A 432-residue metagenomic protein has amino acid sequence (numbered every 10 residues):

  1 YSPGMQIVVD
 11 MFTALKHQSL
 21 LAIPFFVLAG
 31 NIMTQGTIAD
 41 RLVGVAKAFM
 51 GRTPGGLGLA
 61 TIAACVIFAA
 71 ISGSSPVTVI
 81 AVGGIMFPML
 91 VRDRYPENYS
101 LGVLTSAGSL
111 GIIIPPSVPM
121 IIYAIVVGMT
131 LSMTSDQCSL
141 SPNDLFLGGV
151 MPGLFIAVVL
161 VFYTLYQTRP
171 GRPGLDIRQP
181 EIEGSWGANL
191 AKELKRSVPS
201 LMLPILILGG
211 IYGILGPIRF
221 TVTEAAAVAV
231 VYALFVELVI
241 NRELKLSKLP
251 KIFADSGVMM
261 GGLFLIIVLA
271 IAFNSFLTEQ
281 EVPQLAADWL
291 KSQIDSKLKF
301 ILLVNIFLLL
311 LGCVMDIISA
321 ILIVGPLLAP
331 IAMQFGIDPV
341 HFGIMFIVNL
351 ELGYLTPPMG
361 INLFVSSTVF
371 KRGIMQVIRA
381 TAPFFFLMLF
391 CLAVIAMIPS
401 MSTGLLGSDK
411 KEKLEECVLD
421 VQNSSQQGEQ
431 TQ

Functional and structural regions predicted by a protein language model:
Y1-V91, P250-F335: Membrane-embedded alpha-helical segments and adjacent helix-loop junctions characteristic of multi-pass solute
Q18-F26, L57, T61, C65 (+11 more regions): Hydrophobic alpha-helical transmembrane segments in multi-pass membrane proteins
Q18-S19, M151-F155, V222-V230, W289-S292 (+2 more regions): Structural signature of hydrophobic alpha-helical transmembrane segments
I23, G55-A70, D93-I114, M120 (+3 more regions): Alpha-helical transmembrane segments of multi-pass membrane proteins
Q35, G51-R52, R94, S139 (+7 more regions): Helix-loop interface residues and adjacent transmembrane-helix termini in multi-pass membrane transporters, primarily
A81, L104-T105, V369: Small-residue-rich transmembrane alpha-helices and their cytosolic helix-loop interfaces in multi-pass secondary
G102-S106, L147-M151, A227, V258-L265 (+4 more regions): Internal alpha-helical transmembrane segments of multi-pass membrane proteins, especially GPCRs
V126, T130-M259, F364-F390, S400-T431: Long, contiguous bundles of hydrophobic transmembrane helices that form the permeation core of multi-pass
